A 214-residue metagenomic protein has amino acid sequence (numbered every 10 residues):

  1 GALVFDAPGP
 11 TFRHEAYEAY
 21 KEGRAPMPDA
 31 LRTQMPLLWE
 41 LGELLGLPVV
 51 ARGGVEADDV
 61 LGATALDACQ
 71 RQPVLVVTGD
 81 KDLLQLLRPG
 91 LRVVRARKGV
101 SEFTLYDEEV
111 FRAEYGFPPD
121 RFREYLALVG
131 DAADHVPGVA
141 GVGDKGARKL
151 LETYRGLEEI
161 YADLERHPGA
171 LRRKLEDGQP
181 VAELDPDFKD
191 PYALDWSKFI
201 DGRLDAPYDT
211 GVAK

Functional and structural regions predicted by a protein language model:
G1-V77, K81-D107: Noncatalytic, basic helical substrate-engagement surface that gates or grips nucleic-acid strands
A2, L45-L47, L66, Q70 (+2 more regions): Non-catalytic nucleic-acid-binding/docking modules located in mid-to-C-terminal regions of nucleic-acid enzymes
